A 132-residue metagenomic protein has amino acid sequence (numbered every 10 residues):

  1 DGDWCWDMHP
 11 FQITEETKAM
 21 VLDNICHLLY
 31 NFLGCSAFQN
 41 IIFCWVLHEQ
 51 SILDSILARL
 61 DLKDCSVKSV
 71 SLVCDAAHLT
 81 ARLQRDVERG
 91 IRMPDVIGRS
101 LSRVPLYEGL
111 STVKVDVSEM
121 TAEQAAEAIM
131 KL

Functional and structural regions predicted by a protein language model:
D1-H27: Conserved substrate/cofactor phosphate-moiety recognition/catalytic segment in nucleotide-dependent phosphotransferases
C5, H48-E49, V73-H78, M120-T121: Conserved nucleotide-binding/hydrolysis micro-motifs of P-loop NTPases
P10-Q12, L53-S55, T80-L83: Short, well-ordered secondary-structure micro-motifs
E15-A19, R59-L60, D86-G90: Short, hinge-like loop/turn segments at secondary-structure boundaries
M20-D64: Glycine-rich phosphate-binding loop used to anchor ATP phosphates in small-molecule kinases, encompassing both
W45, K63-L83, V115: Conserved phosphate-donor/acceptor-positioning beta-strand/loop module used by diverse small-molecule
R85-A128: Small-molecule kinase domains that catalyze NTP-dependent phosphoryl transfer to phosphate-bearing small molecules
M130-L132: C-terminal accessory "lid"/substrate-recognition subdomains
